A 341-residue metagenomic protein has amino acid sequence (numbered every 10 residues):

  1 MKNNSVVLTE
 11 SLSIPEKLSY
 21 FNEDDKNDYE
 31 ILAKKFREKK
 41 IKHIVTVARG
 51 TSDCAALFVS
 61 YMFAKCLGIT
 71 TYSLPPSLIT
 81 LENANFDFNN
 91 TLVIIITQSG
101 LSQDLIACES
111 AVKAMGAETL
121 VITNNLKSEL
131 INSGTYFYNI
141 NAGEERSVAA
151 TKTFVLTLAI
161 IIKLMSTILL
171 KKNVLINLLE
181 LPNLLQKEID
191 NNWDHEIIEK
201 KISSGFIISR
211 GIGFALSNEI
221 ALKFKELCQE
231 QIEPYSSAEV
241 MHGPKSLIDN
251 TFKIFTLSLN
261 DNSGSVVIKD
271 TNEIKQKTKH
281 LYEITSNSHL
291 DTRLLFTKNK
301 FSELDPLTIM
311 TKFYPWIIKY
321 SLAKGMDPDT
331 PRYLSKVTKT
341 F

Functional and structural regions predicted by a protein language model:
K2-K42, Y136-I140, E144-K253, S263 (+1 more regions): Active-site phosphate/pyrophosphate-binding segments
K2-L8, Y20, G134, A159 (+3 more regions): Phosphate-moiety recognition in structured ligand-binding domains
T9, E16, E23, A56-L57 (+3 more regions): A broad, structural surface signal
L18, F58-Y61, W193, F313: Tryptophan-centered motif/residue detector
E30, R37-N183, D190-N191, R210 (+2 more regions): Glycine-rich phosphate-binding loops that contact phosphosugars or nucleotide phosphates
A55, V59, L156-I161, L216 (+2 more regions): Catalytic-loop motifs flanking and including active-site residues across diverse enzymes
